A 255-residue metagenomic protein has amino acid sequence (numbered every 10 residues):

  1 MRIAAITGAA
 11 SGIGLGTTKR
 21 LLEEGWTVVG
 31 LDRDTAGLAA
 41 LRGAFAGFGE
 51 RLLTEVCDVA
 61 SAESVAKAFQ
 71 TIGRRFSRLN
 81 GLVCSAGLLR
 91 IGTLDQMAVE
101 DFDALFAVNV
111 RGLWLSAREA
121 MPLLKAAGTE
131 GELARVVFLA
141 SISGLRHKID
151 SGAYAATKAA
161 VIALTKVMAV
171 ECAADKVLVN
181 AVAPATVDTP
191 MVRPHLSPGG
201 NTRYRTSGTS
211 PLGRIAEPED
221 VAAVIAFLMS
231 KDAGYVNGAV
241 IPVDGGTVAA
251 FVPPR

Functional and structural regions predicted by a protein language model:
V83, A173, L178, V236-G238: Short, small/polar-rich loop/turn modules that mediate ligand/substrate recognition or access, typified
T93-L94, D101-F106, T206: Substrate-binding pocket helix/loop in short-chain dehydrogenase/reductase
D95, R146-G152, A174, G213 (+1 more regions): Active-site loop immediately N-terminal to the catalytic Tyr-X3-Lys motif of short-chain dehydrogenase/reductase
A117, T157, T165: Active-site helix of classical SDR
P122, V170-A174: Alpha-helical segment proximal to the catalytic Tyr-Lys
S141: Residue(s) in the substrate-gating loop at a strand-loop-helix junction that position the organic substrate next
R146, A226, N237-R255: Short C-terminal tail/terminal secondary-structure segment of NAD(P)H-dependent dehydrogenase/reductase domains
